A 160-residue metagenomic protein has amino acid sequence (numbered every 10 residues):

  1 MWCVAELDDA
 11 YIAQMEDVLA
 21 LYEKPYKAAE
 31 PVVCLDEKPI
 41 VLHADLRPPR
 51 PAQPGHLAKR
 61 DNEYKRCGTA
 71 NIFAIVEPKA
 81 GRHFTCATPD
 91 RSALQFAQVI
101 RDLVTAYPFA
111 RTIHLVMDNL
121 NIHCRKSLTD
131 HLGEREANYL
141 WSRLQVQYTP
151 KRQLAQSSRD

Functional and structural regions predicted by a protein language model:
M1-M15: Short Lys/Arg-enriched helix C-cap and helix-to-coil transition segments that create basic nucleic-acid-contact patches
M15-Q98: Extended, low-complexity cationic-aromatic segments
A29-E30, A80, A110-T112, L140-Q145: Short glycine-/polar-rich loops that comprise or flank the Walker A/P-loop and associated switch/sensor motifs
V41-H43, I122-R125, A155-Q156: Short catalytic/ligand-binding loop motif for oxyanion handling, primarily in non-cytosolic enzymes, centered on
A70, D118-N119, V146-D160: RNase H-like two-metal-ion nuclease catalytic core shared by retroviral integrases and related mobile-element nucleases
L94-H114: Short, basic/hydrophobic alpha-helical segments
R111-C124, T149: Acidic/histidine-rich, metal-coordinating catalytic segments
K126-A137: Short, aromatic/basic amphipathic alpha-helical patches
